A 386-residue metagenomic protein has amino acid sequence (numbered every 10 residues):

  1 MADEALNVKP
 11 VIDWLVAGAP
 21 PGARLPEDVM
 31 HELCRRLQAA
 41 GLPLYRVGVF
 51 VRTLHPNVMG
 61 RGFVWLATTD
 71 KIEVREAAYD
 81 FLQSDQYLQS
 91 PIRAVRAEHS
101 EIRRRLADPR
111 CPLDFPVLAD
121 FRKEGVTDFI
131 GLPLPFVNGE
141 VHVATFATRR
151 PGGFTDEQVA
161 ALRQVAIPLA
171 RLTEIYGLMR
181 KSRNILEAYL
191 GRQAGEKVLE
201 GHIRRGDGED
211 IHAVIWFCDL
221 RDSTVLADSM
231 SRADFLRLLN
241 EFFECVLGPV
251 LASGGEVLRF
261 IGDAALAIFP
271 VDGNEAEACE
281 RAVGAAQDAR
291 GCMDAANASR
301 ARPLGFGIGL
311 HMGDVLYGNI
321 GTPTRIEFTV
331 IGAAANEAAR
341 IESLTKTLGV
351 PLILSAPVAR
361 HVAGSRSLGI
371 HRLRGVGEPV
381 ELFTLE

Functional and structural regions predicted by a protein language model:
G22-D70, S253: Helix-loop-beta substructure at the N-terminus of cytosolic sensory domains that couple signal/ligand detection
A67-T127: Regulatory sensory and allosteric helical modules in signal-transduction proteins and certain transcription factors
T127-P135: Short hydrophobic beta-strand micro-motif common in sensory/regulatory domains
A147-R163, V330: Regulatory loop-to-helix N-cap segments in sensory/regulatory domains that couple ligand/signal detection
E157-D210: Regulatory cytosolic signal-relay segments
H202-G284, F328: Catalytic NTP-binding/metal-coordinating core of nucleotidyl cyclase/transferase enzymes
N240-G255, V271-I308, A333-L344, R360: Alpha-helical scaffold within the catalytic cores of cyclic-nucleotide enzymes
L344-E386: Cytosolic regulatory/linker segments at or just downstream of nucleotide-handling modules in signal-transduction
